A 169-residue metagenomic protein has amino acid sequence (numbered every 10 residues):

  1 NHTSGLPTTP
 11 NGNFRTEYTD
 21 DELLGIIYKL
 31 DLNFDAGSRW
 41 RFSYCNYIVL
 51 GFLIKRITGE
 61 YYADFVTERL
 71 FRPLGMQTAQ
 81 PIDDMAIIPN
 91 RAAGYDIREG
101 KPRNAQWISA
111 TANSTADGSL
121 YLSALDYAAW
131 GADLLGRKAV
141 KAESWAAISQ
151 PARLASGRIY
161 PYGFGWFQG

Functional and structural regions predicted by a protein language model:
N1-G169: Short, surface-exposed loop or secondary-structure junction motifs that flank catalytic or metal-binding residues
